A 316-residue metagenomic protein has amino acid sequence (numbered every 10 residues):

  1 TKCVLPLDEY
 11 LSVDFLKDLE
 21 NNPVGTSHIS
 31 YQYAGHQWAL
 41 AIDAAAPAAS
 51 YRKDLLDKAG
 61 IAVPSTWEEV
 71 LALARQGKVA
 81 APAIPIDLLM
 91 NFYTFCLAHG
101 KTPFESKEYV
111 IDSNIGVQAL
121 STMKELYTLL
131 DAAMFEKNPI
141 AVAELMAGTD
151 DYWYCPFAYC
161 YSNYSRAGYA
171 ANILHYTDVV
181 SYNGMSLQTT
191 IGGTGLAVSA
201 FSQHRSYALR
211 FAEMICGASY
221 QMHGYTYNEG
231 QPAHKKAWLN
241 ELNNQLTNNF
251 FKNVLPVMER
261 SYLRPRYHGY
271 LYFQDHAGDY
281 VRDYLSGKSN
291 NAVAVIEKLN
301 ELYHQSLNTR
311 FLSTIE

Functional and structural regions predicted by a protein language model:
T1, L55-L56, A72-Q76, Y127 (+3 more regions): Short helices/loops that flank or line small-molecule/ion binding pockets
T1-A48, T177-V180: Hinge/lid segment of periplasmic solute-binding proteins
Y33-I42, P47, E68-V110, I115 (+1 more regions): Extracytoplasmic/periplasmic solute-binding protein
L55-P64, T128-L129, S202-A208: Short helix-loop capping/hinge motifs at secondary-structure junctions, enriched in acidic/polar residues
S106-N138, V179: Glycine-centered hinge/linker elements that transmit conformational signals in sensory and ligand-binding systems
N138-P139, C155-N163, T194: Beta->alpha turn/N-cap motifs
N163-A171, G184-D279: C-terminal lobe and pocket-closing loops of periplasmic/extracytoplasmic Venus-flytrap solute-binding proteins
P256-E316: Conserved C-terminal helix/tail region of periplasmic/extracytoplasmic solute-binding proteins
